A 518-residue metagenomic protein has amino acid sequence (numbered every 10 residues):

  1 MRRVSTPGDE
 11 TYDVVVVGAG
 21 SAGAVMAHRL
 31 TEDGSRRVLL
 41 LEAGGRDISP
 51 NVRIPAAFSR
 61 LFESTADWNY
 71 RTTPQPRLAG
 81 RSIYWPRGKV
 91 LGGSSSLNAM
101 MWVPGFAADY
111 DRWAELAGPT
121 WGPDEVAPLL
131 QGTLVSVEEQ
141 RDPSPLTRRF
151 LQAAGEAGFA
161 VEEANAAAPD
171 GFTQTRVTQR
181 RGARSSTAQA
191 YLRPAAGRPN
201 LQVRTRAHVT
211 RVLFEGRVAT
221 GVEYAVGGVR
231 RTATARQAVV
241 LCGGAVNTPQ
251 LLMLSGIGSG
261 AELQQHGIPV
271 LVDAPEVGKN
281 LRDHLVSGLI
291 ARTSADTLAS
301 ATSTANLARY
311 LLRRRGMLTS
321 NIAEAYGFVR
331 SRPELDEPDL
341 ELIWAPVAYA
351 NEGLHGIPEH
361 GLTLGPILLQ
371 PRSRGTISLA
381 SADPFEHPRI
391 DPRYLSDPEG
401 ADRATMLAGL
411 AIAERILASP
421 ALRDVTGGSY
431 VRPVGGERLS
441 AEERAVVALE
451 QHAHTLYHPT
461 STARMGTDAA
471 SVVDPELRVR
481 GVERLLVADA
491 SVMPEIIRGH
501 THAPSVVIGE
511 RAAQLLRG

Functional and structural regions predicted by a protein language model:
M1-Y12, L116, E125-A168, F172-R176 (+3 more regions): FAD-dependent oxidoreductase catalytic-site/capping-region signature
R2-P128, L271-A274, H284-T293: N-terminal glycine-rich phosphate/pyrophosphate-binding loop and immediately adjacent elements
T11, D33-V38, P123, P199-Q202 (+2 more regions): Loop/turn elements at helix/coil->beta-strand transitions in domains of secreted/extracellular proteins
V16, G20-V25, R141, A245-V246 (+2 more regions): Residue-level detector of alpha-helix initiation sites
S35-R37, G44-D47, I54, V212 (+2 more regions): Glycine-rich loop(s) and the adjacent beta-strand/alpha-helix scaffold that form part
A99, A114-A219, E223-G227, G288-L307 (+2 more regions): Conserved redox-cofactor binding core of oxidoreductases
